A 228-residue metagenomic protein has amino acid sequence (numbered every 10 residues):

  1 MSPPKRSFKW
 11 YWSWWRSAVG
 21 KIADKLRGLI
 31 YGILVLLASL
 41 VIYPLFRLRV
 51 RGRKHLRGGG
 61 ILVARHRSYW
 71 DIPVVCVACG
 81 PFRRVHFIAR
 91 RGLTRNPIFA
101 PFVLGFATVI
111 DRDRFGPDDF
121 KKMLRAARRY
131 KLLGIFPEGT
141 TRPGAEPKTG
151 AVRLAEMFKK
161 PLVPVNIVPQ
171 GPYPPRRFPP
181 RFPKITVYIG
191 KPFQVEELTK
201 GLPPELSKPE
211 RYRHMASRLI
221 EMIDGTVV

Functional and structural regions predicted by a protein language model:
M1-G28, V85, R91: Compositionally biased, charge-rich terminal segments
Y31, V35-H66: Helix-to-loop junction immediately C-terminal to a conserved catalytic motif
R57-R114: Catalytic core of membrane glycerolipid acyltransferases/transacylases, capturing the structured, soluble-facing
G59-I61, R84, Y130-F136, V163: Residue-level preference for the first positions of well-ordered beta-strands
T108-R129: Helix-adjacent hinge/juxtasegments
L124-L154: Catalytic-site beta-strand/loop segments enriched in glycine and acidic/polar residues
P143-L206: A cross-family acyltransferase "interaction/gating" segment
P192, E197-T199, A216-V228: A conserved mid-domain beta-alpha-beta active-site/ligand-binding segment of alpha/beta enzyme cores
